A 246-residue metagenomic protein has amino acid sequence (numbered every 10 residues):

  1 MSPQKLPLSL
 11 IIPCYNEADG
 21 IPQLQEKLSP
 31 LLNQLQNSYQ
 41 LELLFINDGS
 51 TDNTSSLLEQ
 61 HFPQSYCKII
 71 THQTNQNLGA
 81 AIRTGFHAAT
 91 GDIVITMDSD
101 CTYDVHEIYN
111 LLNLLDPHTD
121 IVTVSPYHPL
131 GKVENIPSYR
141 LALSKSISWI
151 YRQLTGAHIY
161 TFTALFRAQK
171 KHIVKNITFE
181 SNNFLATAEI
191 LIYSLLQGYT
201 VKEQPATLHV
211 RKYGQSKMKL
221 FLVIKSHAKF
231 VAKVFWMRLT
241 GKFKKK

Functional and structural regions predicted by a protein language model:
M1-P30, S38: N-proximal low-complexity "stem/linker" segments adjacent to membrane-targeting elements
P7-S9, E42, E189: Cell-envelope/extracellular polymer assembly enzymes that use nucleotide-activated donors
N37-S50, I70-H72: Short beta-strand/loop segment that forms part of the nucleotide-sugar
L44, S55-A88: Conserved donor nucleotide-binding strand/loop of the catalytic core
N47-S56, C101: A conserved acidic beta->alpha catalytic loop
H72-A88, V105-F184, V210-F221, K225-F230: Acceptor/aglycone-binding surface of glycosyltransferases and processive sugar-polymer synthases
V94: Short aromatic/hydrophobic "clamp" motif used to bind/position activated sugar donors
A157-H158, F179-N182, L191-H209: Catalytic donor-sugar/metal-binding loop of nucleotide-sugar-dependent glycosyltransferases
